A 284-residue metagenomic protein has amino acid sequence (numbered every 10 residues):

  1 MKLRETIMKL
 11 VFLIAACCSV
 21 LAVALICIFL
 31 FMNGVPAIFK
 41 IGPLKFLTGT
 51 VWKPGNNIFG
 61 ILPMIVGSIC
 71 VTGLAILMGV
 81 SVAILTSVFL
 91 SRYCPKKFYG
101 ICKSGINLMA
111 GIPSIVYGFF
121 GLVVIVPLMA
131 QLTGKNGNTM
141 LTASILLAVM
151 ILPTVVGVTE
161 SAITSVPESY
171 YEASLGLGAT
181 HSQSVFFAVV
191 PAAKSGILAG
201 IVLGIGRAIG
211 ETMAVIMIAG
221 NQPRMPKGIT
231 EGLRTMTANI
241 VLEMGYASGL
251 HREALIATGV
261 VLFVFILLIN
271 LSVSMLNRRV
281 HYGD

Functional and structural regions predicted by a protein language model:
E5, P95-G100, E168, E172-A199: Amphipathic cytosolic juxtamembrane alpha-helices at the membrane-cytosol interface of multi-pass membrane transporters
K9, V82-G121, D284: Cytoplasmic-entry segments and transmembrane alpha-helices of multi-pass inner-membrane transporters
C27-I58, P223-T230: Short membrane-interfacial helix/loop motifs at transmembrane-helix boundaries
F59-F89: Transmembrane alpha-helix signature in integral membrane proteins
N107-L147: Generic hydrophobic transmembrane alpha-helix motif, especially the helices
V158-T159, H181-M217: Transmembrane alpha-helices
E160-T164, E168, L175, L242-D284: C-terminal transmembrane helix and the adjacent membrane-cytosol boundary/short C-terminal tail of inner/organellar
V215-F263: Interhelical loop and adjacent transmembrane-helix boundary motif in polytopic membrane transport permeases
